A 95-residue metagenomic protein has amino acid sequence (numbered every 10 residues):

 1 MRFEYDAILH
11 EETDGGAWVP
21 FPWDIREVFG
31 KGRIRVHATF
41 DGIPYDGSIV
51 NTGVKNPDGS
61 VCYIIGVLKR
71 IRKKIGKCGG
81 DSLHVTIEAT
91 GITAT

Functional and structural regions predicted by a protein language model:
M1-C62, G79-T95: Long, compositionally biased stretches
D24, V67-K74: Short alpha-helix capping/helix-loop boundary micro-motifs
